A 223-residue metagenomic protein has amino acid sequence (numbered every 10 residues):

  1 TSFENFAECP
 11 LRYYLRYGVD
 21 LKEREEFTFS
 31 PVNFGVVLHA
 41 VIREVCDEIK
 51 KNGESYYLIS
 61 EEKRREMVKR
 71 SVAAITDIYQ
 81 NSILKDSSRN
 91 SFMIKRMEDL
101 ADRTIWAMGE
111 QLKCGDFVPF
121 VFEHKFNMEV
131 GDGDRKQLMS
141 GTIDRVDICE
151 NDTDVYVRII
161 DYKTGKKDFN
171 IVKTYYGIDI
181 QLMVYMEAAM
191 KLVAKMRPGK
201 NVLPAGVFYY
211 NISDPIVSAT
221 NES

Functional and structural regions predicted by a protein language model:
T1-E44, E48: C-terminal, charged and often intrinsically disordered regions of DNA end-processing helicases and nucleases
F3, P10-R12, V118-F120, D144 (+2 more regions): Beta-sheet entry/capping signal
A7-E8, F27-G35, E61, R65 (+7 more regions): Active-site-proximal structural scaffolding
A7-V19, K69-D77, T153-T164: Active-site-adjacent bridging/hinge elements
A40-K125, E129-V130: A non-catalytic, helix-rich entry segment at domain boundaries
E54-I59, R158, M186-S223: Substrate-binding beta-hairpin/strand module that engages nucleic acids
P119-A194: Non-catalytic protein-protein interaction segments used by genome-maintenance enzymes to assemble and couple activities
